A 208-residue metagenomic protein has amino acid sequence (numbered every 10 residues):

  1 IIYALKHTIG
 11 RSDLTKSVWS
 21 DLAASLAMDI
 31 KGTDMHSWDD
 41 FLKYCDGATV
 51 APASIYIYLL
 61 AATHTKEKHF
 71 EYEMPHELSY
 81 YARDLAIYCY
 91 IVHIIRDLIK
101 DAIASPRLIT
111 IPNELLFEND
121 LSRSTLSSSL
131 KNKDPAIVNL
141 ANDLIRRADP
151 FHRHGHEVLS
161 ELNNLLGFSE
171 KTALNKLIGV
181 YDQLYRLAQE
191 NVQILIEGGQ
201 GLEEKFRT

Functional and structural regions predicted by a protein language model:
I1-Y88, K100-T208: Catalytic cores of Mg2+-dependent Asp-rich isoprenoid enzymes
